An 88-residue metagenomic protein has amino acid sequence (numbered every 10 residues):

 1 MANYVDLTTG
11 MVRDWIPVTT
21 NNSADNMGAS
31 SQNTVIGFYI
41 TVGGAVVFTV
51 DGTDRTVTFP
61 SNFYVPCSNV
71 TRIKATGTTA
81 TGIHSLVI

Functional and structural regions predicted by a protein language model:
A2-I88: Surface-exposed, low-hydrophobicity beta-strand/loop segments enriched in small/polar/acidic residues
